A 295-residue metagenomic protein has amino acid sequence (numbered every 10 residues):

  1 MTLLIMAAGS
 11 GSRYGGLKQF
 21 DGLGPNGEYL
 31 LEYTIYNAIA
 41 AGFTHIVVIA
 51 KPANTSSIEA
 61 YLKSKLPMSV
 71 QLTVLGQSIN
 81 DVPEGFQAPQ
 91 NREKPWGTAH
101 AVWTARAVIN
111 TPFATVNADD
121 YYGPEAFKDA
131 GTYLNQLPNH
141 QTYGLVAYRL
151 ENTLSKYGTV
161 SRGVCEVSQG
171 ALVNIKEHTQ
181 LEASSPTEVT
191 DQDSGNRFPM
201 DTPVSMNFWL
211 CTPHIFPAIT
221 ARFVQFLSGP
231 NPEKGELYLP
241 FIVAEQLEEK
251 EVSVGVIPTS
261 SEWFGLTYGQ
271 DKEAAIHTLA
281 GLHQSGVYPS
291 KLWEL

Functional and structural regions predicted by a protein language model:
M1-L17, D21: N-terminal nucleotide-binding beta1-loop-alpha1 segment
I5, E28-T115, Y122, F127 (+1 more regions): Conserved N-terminal catalytic core of the sugar/cofactor nucleotidyltransferase
S57-I58, E125, A218, I242 (+1 more regions): Phosphate- and divalent-cation-binding pockets in alpha/beta enzyme and binding domains that engage nucleotide-derived
E84-P95, G158-G163, Q270-A274: Short, surface-exposed amphipathic charged segments that create phosphate/polyanion-binding patches used for binding
P124-W209, P213: Conserved core of the sugar-phosphate nucleotidyltransferase
L210, V254-I257, G265: Conserved active-site beta-strand element of glycosyltransferases/polysaccharide synthases
T220-V252: A C-terminal functional module that forms or caps the active site or interfaces directly with catalytic machinery
D271, A275-L295: Generic C-terminus detector
